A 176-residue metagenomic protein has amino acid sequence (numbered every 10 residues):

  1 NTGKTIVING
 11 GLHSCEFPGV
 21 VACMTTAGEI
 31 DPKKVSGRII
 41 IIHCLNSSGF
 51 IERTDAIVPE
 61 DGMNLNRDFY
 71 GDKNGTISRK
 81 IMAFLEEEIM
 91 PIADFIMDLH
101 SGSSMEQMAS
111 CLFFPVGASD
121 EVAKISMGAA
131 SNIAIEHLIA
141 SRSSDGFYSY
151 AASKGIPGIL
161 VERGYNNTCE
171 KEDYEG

Functional and structural regions predicted by a protein language model:
N1-G176: Structured catalytic-domain cores with a bias toward divalent-metal coordination
